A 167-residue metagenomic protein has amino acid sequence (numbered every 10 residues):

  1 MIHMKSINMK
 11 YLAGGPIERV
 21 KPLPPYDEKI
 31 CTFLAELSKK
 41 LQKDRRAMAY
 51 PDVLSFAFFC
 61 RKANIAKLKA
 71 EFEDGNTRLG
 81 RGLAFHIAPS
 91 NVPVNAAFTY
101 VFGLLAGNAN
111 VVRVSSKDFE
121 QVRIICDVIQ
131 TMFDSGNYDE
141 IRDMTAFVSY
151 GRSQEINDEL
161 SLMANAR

Functional and structural regions predicted by a protein language model:
M1-R45: N-terminal alpha-helical segment of soluble enzymes
L23-L34, R46-V101, A106-R167: Rossmann-like NAD(P) dinucleotide-binding subdomain of oxidoreductase/dehydrogenase enzymes
